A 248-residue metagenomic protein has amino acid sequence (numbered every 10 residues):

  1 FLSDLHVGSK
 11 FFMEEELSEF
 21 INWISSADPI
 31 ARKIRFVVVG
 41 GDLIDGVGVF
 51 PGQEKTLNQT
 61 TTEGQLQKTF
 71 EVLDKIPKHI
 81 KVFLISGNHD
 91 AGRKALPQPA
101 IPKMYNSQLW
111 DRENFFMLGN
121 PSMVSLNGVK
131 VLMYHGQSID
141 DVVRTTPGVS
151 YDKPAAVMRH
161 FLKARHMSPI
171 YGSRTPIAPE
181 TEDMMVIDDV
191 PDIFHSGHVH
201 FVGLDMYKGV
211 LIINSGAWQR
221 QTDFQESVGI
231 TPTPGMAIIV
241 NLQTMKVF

Functional and structural regions predicted by a protein language model:
F1-F248: Extended recognition/assembly regions associated with phosphoester-bond processing machinery
